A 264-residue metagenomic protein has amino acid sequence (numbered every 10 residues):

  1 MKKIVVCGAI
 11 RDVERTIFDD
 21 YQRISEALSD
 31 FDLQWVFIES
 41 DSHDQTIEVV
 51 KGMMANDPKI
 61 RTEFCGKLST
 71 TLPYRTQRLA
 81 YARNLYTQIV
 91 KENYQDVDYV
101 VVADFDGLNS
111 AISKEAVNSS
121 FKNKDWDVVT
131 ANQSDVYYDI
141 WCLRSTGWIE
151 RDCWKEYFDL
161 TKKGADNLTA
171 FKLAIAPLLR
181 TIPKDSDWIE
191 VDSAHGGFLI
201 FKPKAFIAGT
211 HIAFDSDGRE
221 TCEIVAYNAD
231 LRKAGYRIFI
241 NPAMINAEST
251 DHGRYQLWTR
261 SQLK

Functional and structural regions predicted by a protein language model:
K2-I4, A27-F37, P58-R61, D98: Short loop->beta transition adjacent to catalytic acidic/histidine clusters or analogous donor-positioning motifs
V6-C7, W35-E39, C65, Y99-G107 (+1 more regions): Extended hydrophobic secondary-structure segments that form protein cores and membrane-embedded regions
V13-L28: Short, well-formed alpha-helical segments that are part of the catalytic scaffolds of diverse glycosyltransferases
E14, I38-V49, K67: A conserved acidic beta->alpha catalytic loop
Q45, A80, V97, V102-K122: Acidic donor-binding/catalytic loop of UDP-sugar-dependent glycosyltransferases, especially processive GT2
V49, A55-V97, A103: Active-site-proximal specificity loops/subdomain of glycosyltransferases
L108-P203, I207-T210: Conserved catalytic core of nucleotide-sugar-dependent glycosyltransferases
L179-K264: C-terminal catalytic/acceptor-binding lobe
